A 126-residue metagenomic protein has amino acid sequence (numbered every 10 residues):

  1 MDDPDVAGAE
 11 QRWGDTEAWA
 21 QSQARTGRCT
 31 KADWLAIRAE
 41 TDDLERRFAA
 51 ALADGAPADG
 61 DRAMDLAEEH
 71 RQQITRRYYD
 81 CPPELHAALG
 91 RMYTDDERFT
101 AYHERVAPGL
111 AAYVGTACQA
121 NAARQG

Functional and structural regions predicted by a protein language model:
M1-G126: Amphipathic alpha-helical "stalk" segments
